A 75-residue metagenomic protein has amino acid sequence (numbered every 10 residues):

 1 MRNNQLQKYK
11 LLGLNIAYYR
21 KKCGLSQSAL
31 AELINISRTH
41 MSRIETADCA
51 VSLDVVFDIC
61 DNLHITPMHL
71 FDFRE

Functional and structural regions predicted by a protein language model:
M1-L11: A detector for short, charged/polar N-terminal pre-domain segments
K10, K21-K22, A50: Short amphipathic helical patch at the helix-1/turn junction of helix-turn-helix
L14-A29, L33, D58, L63: Short basic helix-loop element that most often maps to the first helix and adjoining turn of HTH DNA-binding modules
I16, L30-A31, M41-I44, L70: Conserved hydrophobic/aromatic packing and binding residues within compact polymer-binding modules
I34-A50: Recognition helix of helix-turn-helix/homeodomain-like DNA-binding domains that insert into the DNA major groove
D48-D58: Short, basic-rich loop-to-helix N-cap that marks the start of a DNA-contacting helix
H64-E75: Short C-terminal boundary/hinge segments that cap the last helix of small helical domains
